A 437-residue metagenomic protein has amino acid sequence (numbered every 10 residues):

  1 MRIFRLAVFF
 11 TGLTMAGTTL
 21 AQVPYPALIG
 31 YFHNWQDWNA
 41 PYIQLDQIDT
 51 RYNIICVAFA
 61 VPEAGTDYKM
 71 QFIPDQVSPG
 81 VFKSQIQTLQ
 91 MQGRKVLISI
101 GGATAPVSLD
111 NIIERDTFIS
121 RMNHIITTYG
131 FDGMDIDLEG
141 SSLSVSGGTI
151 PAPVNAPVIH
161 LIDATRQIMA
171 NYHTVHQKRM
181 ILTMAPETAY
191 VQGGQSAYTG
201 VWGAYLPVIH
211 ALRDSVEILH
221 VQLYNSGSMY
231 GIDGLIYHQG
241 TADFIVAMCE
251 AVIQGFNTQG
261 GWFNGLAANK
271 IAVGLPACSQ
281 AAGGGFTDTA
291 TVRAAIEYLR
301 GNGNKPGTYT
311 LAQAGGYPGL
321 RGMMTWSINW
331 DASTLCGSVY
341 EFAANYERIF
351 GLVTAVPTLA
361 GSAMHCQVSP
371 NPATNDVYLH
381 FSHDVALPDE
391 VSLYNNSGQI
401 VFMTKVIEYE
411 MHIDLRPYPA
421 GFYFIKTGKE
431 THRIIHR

Functional and structural regions predicted by a protein language model:
A16-G17: N-terminal signal peptide c-region/cleavage motif recognized by signal peptidases
Q22, F350-M364: Low-complexity, Pro/Thr/Ser/Gly/Ala-rich linker/spacer regions in secreted, extracellular modular proteins
Q22-H124, S226-G255: Glycan-recognition patch characteristic of GH18 chitinases/ENGases and related GlcNAc/peptidoglycan-binding proteins
A27-F32, N53-F59, K95-G101, D132-S142 (+4 more regions): Structural recognition of the beta-strand scaffold that forms the well-ordered cores of secreted hydrolase catalytic
Q71-G80, I162, H176-M184, A197-V353: Substrate-binding and catalytic surfaces of secreted/luminal carbohydrate-active proteins
N111-M134, P157-Q167, G200-L212: An active-site-proximal structural segment forming one wall of the substrate-binding cleft that immediately precedes
M122-P153, M324: Active-site groove signature of glycoside hydrolases
L359-S369, A373-R437: C-terminal outer-membrane/trafficking sorting elements
